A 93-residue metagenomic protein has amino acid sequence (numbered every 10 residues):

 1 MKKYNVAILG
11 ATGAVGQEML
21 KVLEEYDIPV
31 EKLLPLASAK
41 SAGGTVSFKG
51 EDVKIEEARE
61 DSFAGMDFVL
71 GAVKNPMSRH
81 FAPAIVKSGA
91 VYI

Functional and structural regions predicted by a protein language model:
M1-I93: N-terminal Rossmann-like NAD(P) cofactor-binding subdomain of oxidoreductases, focused on the glycine-rich
